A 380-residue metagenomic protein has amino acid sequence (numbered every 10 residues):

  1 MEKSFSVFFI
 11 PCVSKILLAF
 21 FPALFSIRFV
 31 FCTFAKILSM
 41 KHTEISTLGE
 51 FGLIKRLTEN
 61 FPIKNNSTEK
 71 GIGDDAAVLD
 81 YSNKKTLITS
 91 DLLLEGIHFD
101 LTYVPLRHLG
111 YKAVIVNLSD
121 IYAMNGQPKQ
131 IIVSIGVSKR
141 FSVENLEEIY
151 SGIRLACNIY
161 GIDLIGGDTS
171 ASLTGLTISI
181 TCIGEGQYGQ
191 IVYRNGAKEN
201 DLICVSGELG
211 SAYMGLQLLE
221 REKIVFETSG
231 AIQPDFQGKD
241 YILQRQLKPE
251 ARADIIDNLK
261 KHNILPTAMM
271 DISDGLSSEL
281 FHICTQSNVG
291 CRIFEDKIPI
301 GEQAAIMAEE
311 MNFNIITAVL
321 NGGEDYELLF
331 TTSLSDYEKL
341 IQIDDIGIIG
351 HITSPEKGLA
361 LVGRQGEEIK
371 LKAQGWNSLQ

Functional and structural regions predicted by a protein language model:
T33-P105, M124, V133, G152-L155: Extreme N-terminal cap/leader segments of soluble proteins
L38-G52, R56-P62, V104, R140-D163 (+4 more regions): Glycine-/charge-enriched secondary-structure boundary and capping motifs
V78, N117, N125, L164 (+4 more regions): Residue-level signal for inorganic ion chemistry
D80-N83, L93, P128-E222, H351: Glycine-rich anion-binding loops of enzyme active sites
L106-Q130, S151-I159, N258, S278-I283: Small-aliphatic-rich amphipathic alpha-helix that forms the alpha element of a beta-alpha
G215-F236: Short, compositionally biased
Q233-F281: Polyanion-binding loop/helix "lid" in catalytic or ligand-binding cores
